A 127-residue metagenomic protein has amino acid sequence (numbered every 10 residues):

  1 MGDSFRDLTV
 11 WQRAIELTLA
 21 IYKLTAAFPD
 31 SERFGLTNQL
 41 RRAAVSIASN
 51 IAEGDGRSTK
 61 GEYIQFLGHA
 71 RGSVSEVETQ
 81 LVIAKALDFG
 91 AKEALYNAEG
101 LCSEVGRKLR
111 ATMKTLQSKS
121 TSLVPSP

Functional and structural regions predicted by a protein language model:
M1-P127: Short, C-terminally biased terminal segments at protein or domain edges
